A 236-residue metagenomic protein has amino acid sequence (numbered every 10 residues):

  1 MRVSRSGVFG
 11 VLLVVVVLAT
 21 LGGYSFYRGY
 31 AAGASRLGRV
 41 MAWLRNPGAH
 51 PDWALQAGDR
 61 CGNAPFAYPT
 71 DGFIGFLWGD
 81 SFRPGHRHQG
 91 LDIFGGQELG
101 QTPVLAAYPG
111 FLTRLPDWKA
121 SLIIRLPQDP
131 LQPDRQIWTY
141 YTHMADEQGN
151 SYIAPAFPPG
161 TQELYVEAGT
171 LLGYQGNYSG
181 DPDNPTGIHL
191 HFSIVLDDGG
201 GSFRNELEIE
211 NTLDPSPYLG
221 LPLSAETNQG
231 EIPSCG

Functional and structural regions predicted by a protein language model:
M1-V17: N-terminal Sec-pathway targeting helices
V15-R28: Hydrophobic alpha-helical membrane-insertion segments, chiefly the h-region of N-terminal signal peptides
S25-S121, P127-D129, A168, N177 (+1 more regions): Surface-exposed, glycine-biased beta-strand/turn segments
R39, Q136-I137, N150, A156-T170 (+1 more regions): Acidic, glycine-rich catalytic/binding loops that coordinate metals and/or anionic ligands
G95-Q97, Q128, A145-D146, F192 (+1 more regions): Non-catalytic surface loops within mature trypsin-like serine protease
G100, Q148-Y152, D181-D183: A generic structural signal for short coil/turn motifs at secondary-structure boundaries
A106-P159, I188-H189: Zn2+-dependent peptidoglycan hydrolase active-site motif and core
Q175-H189: Active-site loop architecture of trypsin-fold serine endopeptidases
